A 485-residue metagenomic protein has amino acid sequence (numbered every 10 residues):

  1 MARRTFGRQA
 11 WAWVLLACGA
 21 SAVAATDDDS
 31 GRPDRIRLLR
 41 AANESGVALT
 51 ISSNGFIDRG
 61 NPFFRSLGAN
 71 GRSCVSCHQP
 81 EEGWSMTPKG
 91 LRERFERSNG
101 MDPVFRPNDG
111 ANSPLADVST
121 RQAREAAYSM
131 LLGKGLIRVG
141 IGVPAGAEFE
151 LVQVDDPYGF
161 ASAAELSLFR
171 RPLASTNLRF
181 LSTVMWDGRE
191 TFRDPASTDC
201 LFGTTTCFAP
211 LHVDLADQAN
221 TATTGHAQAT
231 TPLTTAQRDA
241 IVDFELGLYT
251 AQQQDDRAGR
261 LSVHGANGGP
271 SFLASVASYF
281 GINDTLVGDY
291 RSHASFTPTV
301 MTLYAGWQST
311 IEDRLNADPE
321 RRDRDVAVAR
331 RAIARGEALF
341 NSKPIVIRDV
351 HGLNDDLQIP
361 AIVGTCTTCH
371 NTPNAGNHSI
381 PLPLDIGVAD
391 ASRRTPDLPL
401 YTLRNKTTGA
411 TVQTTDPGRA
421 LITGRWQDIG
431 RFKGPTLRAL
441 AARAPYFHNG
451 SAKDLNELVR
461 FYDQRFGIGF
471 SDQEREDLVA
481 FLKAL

Functional and structural regions predicted by a protein language model:
M1-G7: N-terminal secretory signal peptides that target proteins for export/translocation
W11-S21: Bacterial N-terminal signal peptides
A25-L485: Periplasmic c-type cytochrome electron-transfer domains
